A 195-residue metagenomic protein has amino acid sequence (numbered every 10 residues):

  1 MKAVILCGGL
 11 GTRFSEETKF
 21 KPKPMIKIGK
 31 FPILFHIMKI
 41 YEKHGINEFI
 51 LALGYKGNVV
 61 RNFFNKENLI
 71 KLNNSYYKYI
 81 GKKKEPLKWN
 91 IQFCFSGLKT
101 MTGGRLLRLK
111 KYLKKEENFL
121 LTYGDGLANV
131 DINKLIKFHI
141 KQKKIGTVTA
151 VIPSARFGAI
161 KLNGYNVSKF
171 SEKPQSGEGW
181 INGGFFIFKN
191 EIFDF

Functional and structural regions predicted by a protein language model:
M1-N62, F93: N-terminal glycine-rich phosphate-binding loop and ensuing alpha1 helix
G9, Y55, N133, N190-E191: Alpha-helix/helix-capping structural signal
R13, F63, V130, F170 (+1 more regions): Residues that scaffold the ATP/ADP-binding catalytic core of kinase and kinase-like folds
Y55, T122, L162, I187-F188: A conserved hydrophobic position in a structured secondary element of the catalytic/binding core that shapes
V60-N163: Conserved beta-loop-beta/alpha segment of the NTase-like Rossmann-fold superfamily that binds/positions NTPs
L162-E178: Short, flexible, basic/aromatic active-site loop/helix in glycosyltransferases
G183-D194: Conserved nucleotide-sugar donor-binding and metal-coordinating catalytic region shared by glycosyltransferases
